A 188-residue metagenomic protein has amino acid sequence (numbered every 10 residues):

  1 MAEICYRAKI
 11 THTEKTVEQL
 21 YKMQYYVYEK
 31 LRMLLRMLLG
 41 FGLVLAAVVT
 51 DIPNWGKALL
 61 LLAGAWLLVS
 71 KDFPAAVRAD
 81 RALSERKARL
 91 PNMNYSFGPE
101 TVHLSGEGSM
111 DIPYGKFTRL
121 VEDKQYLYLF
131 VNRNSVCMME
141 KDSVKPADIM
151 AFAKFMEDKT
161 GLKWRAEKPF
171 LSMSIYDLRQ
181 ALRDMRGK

Functional and structural regions predicted by a protein language model:
M1-L43: N-terminal membrane-targeting/pre-transmembrane regions
V27-K87: Alpha-helical transmembrane spans
K71-D111: Conserved beta-hairpin
S96-F97, E122, V131: Generic beta-strand structural signal
V102-L104, M110-L127: Phosphoinositide-dependent membrane-docking surfaces
S109-D111, T118-L120, N134-C137, K145: Short, surface-exposed beta-strand-loop junctions and turns on beta-sheet-rich folds
Y128-K188: A membrane-cytosol interface segment of integral membrane proteins
